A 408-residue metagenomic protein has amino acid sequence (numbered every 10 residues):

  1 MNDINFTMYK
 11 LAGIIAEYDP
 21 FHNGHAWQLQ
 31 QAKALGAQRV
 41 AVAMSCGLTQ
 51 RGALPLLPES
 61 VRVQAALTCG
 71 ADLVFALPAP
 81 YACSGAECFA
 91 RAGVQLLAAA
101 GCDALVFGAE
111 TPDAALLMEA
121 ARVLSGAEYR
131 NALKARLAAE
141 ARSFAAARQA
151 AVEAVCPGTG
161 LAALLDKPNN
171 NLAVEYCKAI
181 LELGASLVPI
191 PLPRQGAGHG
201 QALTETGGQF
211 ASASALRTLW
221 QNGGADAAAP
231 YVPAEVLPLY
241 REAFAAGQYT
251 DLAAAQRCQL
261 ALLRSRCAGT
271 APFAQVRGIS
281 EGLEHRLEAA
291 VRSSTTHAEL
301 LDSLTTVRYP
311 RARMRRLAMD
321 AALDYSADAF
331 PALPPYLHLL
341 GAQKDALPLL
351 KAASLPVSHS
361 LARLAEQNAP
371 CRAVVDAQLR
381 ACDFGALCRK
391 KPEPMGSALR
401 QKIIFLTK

Functional and structural regions predicted by a protein language model:
M1-K10, S397, F405-K408: Short, Lys/Arg-enriched, disordered terminal segments
N2-R62: N-terminal catalytic cores of NTP/NDP-binding nucleotidyl/phosphoryl-transfer enzymes
I15-A16, T49-Q50, A66, P80-Y81 (+1 more regions): Short, contiguous strand/loop micro-motifs
K33, L67, V94-A98: Non-catalytic positions within long, well-ordered alpha-helices that form the structural scaffold/packing of enzyme
G36, G70, L181-G184: A broad structural signal for alpha-helix termini and local helix breaks/kinks
Q38, D72, D103: Receiver (REC) domain switch/active-site residues of two-component response regulators
V63-P78: A glycine-rich helix N-cap at a beta->alpha junction
A76-K408: Active-site cores that bind ATP or allylic diphosphates and position pyrophosphate for catalysis
